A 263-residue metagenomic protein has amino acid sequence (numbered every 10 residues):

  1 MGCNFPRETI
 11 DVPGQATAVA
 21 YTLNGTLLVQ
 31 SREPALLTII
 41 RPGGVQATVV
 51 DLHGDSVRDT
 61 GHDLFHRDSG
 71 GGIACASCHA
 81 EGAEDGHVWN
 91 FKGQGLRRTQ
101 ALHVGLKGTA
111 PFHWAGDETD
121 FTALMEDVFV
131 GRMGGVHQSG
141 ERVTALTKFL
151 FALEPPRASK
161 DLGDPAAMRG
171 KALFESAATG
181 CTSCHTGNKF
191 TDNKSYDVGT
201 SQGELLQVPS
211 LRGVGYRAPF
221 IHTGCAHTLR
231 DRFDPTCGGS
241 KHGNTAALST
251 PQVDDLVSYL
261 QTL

Functional and structural regions predicted by a protein language model:
M1-L263: Periplasmic c-type cytochrome electron-transfer domains
